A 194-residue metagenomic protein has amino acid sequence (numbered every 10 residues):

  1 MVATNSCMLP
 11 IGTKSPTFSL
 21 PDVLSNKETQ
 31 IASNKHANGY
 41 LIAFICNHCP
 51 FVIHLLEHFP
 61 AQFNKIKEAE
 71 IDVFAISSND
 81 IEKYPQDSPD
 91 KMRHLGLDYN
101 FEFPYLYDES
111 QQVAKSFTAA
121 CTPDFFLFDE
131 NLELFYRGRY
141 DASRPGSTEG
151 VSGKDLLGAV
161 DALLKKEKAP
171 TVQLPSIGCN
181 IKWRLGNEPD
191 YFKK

Functional and structural regions predicted by a protein language model:
M1-V172, N187-K194: Chalcogenol-based redox active-site neighborhoods
P175-N187: A short, charged, Gly/Pro-tolerant segment at domain boundaries
